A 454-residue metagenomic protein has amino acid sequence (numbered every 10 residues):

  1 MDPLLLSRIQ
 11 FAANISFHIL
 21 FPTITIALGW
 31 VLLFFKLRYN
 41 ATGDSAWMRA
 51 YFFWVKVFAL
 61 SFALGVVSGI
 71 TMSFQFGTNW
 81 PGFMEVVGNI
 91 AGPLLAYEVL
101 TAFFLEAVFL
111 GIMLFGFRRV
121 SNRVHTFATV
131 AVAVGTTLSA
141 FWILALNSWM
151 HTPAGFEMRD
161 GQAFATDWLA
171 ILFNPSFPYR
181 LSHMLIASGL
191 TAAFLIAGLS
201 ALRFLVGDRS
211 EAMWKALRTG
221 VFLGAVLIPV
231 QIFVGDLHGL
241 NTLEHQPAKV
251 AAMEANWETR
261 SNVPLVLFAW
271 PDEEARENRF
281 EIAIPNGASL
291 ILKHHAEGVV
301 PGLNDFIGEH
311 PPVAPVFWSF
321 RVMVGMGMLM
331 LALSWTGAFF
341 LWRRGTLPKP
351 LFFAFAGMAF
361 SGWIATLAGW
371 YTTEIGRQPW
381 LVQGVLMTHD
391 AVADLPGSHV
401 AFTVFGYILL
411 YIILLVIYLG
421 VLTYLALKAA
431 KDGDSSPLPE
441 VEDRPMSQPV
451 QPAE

Functional and structural regions predicted by a protein language model:
M1-E454: Polytopic transmembrane helical bundles with strong interfacial aromatic enrichment
